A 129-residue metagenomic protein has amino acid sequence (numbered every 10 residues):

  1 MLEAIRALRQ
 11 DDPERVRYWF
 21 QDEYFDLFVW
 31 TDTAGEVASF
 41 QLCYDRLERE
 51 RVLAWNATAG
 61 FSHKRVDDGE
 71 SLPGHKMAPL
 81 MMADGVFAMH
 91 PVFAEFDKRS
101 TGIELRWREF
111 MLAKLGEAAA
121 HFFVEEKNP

Functional and structural regions predicted by a protein language model:
M1, F20, R51-L53, A57 (+1 more regions): Central antiparallel beta-sheet cores of small beta-barrel/beta-sandwich binding domains
M1-D12, E125-P129: N-terminal organelle transit peptides
L2-I5, P13, R17, G74-P79: Intrinsically disordered, low-complexity regions
R6-R9, R15-R17, R46-R51, R65 (+2 more regions): Arginine residue identity/basic-tract feature
D11-V52: Amphipathic, interaction-prone secondary-structure segments
N56-P129: Mixed-charge, Lys/Arg-enriched low-complexity segments
